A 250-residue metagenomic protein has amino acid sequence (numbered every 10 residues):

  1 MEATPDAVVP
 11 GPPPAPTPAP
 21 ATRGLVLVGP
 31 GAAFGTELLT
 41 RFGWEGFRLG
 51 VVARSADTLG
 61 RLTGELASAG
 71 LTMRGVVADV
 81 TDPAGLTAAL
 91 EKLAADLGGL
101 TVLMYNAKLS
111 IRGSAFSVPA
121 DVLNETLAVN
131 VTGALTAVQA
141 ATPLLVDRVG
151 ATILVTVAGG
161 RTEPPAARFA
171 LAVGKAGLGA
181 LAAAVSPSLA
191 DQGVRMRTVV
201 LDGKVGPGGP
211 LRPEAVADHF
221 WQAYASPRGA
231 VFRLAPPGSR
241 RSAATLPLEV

Functional and structural regions predicted by a protein language model:
G11-G50: Canonical Rossmann dinucleotide-binding motif of NAD(H)/NADP(H)-dependent dehydrogenases/reductases, specifically
T22-R23, G99-L100, L145-V157, G193-V194: Active-site loop of short-chain dehydrogenase/reductase
G29, V146, T152-G177, A183 (+2 more regions): Catalytic loop of short-chain dehydrogenase/reductase
D57, V77-A89, A120: The beta1-alpha1 cofactor-binding region of Rossmann-like NAD(H)/NADP(H)-dependent oxidoreductases
A89, M104, A137-A141, L145 (+1 more regions): Hydrophobic positions on the long internal alpha-helix of Rossmann-like NAD(P)-dependent oxidoreductase domains
A95, V129-D147: Amphipathic alpha-helical dimer-interface segment in Rossmann-like NAD(P)H-dependent oxidoreductases
L109, F116-L135, L178: Catalytic Tyr-X3-Lys loop
A183, D191-V250: C-terminal helical subdomain
